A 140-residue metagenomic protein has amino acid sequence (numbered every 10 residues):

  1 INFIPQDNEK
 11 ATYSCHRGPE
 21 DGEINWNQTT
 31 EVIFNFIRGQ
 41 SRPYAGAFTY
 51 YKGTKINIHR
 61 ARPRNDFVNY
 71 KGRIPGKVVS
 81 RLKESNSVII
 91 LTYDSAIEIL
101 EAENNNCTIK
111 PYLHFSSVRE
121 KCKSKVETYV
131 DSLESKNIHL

Functional and structural regions predicted by a protein language model:
I1-G18: Donor/substrate-binding cores of folate-linked one-carbon enzymes
E9, P19, V32-F36: Non-catalytic alpha-helical scaffold/packing segments enriched in small hydrophobic residues
C15-Q28: Acyl-group handling in specialized metabolite and lipid biosynthesis
N25-L140: An anion-binding loop in the catalytic cleft
